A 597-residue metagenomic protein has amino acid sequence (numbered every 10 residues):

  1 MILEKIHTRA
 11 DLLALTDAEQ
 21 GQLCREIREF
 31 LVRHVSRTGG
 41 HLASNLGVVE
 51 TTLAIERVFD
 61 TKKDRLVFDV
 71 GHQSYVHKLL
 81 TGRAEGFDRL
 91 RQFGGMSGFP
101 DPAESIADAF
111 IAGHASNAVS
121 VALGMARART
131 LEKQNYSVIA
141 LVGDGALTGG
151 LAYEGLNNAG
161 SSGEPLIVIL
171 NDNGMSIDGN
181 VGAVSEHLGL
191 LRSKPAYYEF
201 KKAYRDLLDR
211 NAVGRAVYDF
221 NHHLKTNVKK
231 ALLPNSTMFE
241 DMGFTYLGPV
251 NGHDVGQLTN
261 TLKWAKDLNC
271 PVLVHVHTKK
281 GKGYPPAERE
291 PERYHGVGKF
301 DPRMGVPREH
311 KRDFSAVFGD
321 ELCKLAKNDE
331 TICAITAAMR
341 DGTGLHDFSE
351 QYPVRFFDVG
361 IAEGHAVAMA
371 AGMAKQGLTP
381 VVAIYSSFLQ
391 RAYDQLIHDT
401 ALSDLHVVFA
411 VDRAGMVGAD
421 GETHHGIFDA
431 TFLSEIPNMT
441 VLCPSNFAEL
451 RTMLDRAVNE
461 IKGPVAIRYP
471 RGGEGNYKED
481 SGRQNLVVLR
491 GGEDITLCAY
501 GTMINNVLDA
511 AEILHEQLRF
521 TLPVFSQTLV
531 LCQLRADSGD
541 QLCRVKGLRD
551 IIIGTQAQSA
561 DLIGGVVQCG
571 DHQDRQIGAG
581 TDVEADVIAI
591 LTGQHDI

Functional and structural regions predicted by a protein language model:
M1-T81, M238-L262, L268, V272-V276: N-terminal amphipathic, basic-rich helices that act as targeting or association modules
H41-S162, I332, T336-A337, L345-H346: Cofactor-binding active-site loop characterized by glycine-rich and histidine/acidic residues
R65, C270, T278-Q390, Q395-L405 (+2 more regions): Non-catalytic terminal/interface segments that mediate subunit docking, oligomerization, and allosteric communication
E85-F99, S161-D178, A196-E199, F357 (+1 more regions): A glycine-rich helix N-cap at a beta->alpha junction
G174-F318: Long, well-ordered, tryptophan-enriched scaffold segments
L233-N235, N260-K263, H295-G296, D313-N328 (+3 more regions): Glycine-/acidic-rich phosphate or pyrophosphate-binding loops and their flanking alpha/beta elements
A536-S538, T555-A560, A579-T581, A585 (+1 more regions): Short linear motifs in low-complexity or flexible loops
L548, E584, Q594-I597: Short, intrinsically disordered low-complexity segments enriched in Ser/Thr with adjacent Pro
